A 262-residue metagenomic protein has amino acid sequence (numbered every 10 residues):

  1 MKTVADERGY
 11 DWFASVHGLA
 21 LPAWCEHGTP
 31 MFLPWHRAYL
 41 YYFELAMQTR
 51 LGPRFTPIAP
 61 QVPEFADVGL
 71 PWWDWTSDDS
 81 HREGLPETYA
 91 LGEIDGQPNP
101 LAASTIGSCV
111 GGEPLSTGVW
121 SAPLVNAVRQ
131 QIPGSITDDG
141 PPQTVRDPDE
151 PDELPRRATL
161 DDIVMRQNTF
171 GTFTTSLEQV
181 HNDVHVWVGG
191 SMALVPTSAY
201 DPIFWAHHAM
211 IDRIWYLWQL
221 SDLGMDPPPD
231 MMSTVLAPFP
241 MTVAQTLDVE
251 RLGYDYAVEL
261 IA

Functional and structural regions predicted by a protein language model:
M1-A262: C-terminal accessory segments of proteins
